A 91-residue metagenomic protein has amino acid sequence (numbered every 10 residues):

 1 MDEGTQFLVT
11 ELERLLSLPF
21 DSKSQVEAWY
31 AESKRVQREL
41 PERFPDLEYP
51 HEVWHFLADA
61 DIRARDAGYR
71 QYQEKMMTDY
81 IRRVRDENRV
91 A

Functional and structural regions predicted by a protein language model:
M1-A31: Short terminal alpha-helical segments
T5-L8, D46-P50, Q73, M77: Short runs of predominantly hydrophobic/aromatic residues within well-ordered alpha helices that form helix-helix
E11, E32, E52, F56: Short acidic/histidine-centered micro-motifs embedded in hydrophobic/aromatic stretches that mark compact functional
E13-F20, K34, A58-D61, R85: Alpha-helical repeat scaffolds in large eukaryotic proteins
P19-E27, P41-F44, I62-A67: Charged, low-complexity interaction regions
A31-E39: Amphipathic alpha-helical segments that form the core helices of the histone-fold
E42-F56: Short, well-ordered alpha-helical segments that carry or flank key catalytic/ligand-binding motifs at enzyme/regulatory
E52-A91: Amphipathic alpha-helical binding modules
